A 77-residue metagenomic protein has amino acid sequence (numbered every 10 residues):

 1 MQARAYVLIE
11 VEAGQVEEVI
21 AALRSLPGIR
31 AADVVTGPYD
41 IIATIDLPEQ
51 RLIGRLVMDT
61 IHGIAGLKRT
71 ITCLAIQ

Functional and structural regions predicted by a protein language model:
M1-Q77: A compositional/biophysical signature of low hydrophobicity enriched in polar/charged and small residues
